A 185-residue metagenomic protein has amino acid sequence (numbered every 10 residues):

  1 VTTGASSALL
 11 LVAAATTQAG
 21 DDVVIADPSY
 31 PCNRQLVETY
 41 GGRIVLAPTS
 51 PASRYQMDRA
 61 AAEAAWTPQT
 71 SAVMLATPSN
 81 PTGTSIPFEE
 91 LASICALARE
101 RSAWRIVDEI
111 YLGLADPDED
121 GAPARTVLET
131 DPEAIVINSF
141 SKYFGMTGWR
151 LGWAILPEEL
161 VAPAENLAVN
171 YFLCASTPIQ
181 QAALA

Functional and structural regions predicted by a protein language model:
V1-D22: Phosphate-binding glycine-rich loop
A15, Q35-V37, L97, T126-V127 (+1 more regions): Hydrophobic/aromatic ligand-binding patch that stacks against planar heteroaromatic rings of cofactors or nucleotides
A15-V37: Conserved PLP-anchoring active-site segment centered on the Schiff-base-forming lysine
D21, G42, E100-W104, P132: A short helix->loop->beta-strand "cap" motif at the edges of active sites that frequently abuts
I25, L46, M74, R105-V107 (+2 more regions): Hydrophobic residues in well-ordered beta-strands that form the structural core
T49-G121: Active-site phosphate-binding strand-loop segment of PLP-dependent enzymes
P132-A185: Conserved core segment of the aminotransferase class I/II
